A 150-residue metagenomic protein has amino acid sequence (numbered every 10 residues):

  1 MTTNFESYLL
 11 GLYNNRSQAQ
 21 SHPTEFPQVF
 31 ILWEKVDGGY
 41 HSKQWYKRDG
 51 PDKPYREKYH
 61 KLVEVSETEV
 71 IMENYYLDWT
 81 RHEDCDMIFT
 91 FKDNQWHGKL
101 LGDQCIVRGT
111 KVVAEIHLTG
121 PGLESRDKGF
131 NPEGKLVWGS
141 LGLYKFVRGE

Functional and structural regions predicted by a protein language model:
M1-T3, G149-E150: Basic/polar N-terminal segments that are highly enriched at the extreme N-terminus, encompassing both cleavable
T2-F5, L10-G39: Short, solvent-exposed loop/hinge segments that bridge or flank secondary-structure elements
Y8, R16-H22, R48-E150: Calycin-type beta-barrel ligand-binding domains and close structural analogs
F30-E57: N-terminal glycine/threonine-rich, aromatic-flanked beta-hairpin/loop signature
